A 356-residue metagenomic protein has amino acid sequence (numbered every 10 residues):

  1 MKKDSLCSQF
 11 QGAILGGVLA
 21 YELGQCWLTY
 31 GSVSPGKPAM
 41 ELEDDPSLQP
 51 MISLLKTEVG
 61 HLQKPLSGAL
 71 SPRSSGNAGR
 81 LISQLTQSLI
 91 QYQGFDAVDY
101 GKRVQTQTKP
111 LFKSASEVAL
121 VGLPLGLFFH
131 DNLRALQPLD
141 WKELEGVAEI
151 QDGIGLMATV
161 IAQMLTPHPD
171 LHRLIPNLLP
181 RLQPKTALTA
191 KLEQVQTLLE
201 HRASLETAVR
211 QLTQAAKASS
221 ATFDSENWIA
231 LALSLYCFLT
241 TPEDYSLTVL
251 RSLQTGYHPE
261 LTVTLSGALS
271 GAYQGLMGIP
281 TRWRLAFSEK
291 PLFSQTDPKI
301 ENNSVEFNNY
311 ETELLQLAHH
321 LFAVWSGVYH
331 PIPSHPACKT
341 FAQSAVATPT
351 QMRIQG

Functional and structural regions predicted by a protein language model:
M1-G356: Structured, active/binding-site neighborhoods that engage oxygen-rich ligands
